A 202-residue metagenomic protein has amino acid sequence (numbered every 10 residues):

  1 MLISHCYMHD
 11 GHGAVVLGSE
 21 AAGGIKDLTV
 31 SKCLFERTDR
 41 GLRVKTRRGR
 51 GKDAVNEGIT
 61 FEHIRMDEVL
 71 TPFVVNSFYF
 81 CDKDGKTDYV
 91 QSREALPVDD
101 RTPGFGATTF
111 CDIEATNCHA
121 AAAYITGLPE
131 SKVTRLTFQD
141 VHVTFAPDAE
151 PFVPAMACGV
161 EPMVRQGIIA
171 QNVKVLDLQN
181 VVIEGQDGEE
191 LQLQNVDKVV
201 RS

Functional and structural regions predicted by a protein language model:
M1-S202: Extracellular/periplasmic carbohydrate-active domains that bind, remodel, or depolymerize complex polysaccharides
